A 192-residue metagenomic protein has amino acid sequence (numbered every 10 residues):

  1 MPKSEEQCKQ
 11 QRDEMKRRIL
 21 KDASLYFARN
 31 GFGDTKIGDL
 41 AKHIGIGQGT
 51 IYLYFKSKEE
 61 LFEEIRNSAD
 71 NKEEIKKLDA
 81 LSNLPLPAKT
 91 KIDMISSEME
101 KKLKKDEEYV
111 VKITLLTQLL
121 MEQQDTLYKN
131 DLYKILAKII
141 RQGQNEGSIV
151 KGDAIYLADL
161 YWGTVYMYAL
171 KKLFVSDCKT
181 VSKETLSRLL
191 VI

Functional and structural regions predicted by a protein language model:
M1-E14: N-terminal intrinsically disordered/low-complexity leader segments
M1-K3, T90, M94, K101 (+3 more regions): C-terminal peripheral helix-coil segments that are non-catalytic and often amphipathic
Q11-A23, L40, I65-A69, E73 (+1 more regions): Generic hydrophobic, amphipathic alpha-helix propensity
R18, Y26-E60, E64: Helix-turn-helix
E64, S68, L78-K105, L157-Y161: Hydrophobic alpha-helical connector segments
E100-A137: Short secondary-structure transition hinges
Q124-K129, N145-L160: All-alpha amphipathic helical-bundle segments outside canonical DNA-binding/catalytic cores that form hydrophobic
